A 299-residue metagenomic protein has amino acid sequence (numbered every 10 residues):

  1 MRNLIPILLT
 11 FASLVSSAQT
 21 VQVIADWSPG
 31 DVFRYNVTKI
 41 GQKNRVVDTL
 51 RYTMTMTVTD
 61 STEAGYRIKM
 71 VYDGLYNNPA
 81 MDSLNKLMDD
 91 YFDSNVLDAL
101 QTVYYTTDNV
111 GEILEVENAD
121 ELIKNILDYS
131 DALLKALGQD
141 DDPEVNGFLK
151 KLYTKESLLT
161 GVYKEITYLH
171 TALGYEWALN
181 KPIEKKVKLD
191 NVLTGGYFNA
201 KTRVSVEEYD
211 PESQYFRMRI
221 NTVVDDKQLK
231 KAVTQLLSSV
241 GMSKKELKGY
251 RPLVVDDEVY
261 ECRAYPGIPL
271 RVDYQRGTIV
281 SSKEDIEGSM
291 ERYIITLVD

Functional and structural regions predicted by a protein language model:
M1-I24: Bacterial Sec-dependent N-terminal signal peptides
L9-A12, Y66, I113-E115: Residues in flexible loops and secondary-structure boundaries
Q19-A99, Y104-T107, K181-D299: Acidic, serine/threonine-rich low-complexity disordered tracts
L75-A80, N85-K151: Phosphate-binding loop that captures ATP/GTP phosphates
E117-V233: Acidic, serine/threonine- and glycine-rich low-complexity intrinsically disordered segments that serve as flexible
